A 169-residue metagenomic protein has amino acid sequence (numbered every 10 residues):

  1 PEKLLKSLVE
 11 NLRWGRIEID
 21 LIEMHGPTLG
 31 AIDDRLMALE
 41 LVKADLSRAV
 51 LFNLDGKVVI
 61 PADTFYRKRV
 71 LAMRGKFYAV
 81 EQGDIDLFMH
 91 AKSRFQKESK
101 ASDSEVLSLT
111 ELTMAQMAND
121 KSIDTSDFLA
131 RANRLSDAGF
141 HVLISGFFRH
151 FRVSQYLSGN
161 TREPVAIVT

Functional and structural regions predicted by a protein language model:
P1-T169: Nucleotidyltransferase catalytic core that binds NTPs
